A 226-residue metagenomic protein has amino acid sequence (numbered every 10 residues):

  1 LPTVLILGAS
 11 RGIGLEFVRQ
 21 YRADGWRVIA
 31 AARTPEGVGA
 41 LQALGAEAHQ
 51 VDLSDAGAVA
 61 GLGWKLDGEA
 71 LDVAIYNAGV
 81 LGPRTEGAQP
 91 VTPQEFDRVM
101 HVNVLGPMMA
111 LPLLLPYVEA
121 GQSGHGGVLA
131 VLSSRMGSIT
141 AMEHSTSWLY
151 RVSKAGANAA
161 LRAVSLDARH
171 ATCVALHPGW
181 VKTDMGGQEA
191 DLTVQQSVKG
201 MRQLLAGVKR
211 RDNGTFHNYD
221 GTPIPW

Functional and structural regions predicted by a protein language model:
L7, L71-G79, N103, V131 (+1 more regions): Rossmann-fold scaffold of SDR-type NAD(P)-dependent oxidoreductases
S10, G14-R22: N-terminal Rossmann NAD(P)H-binding glycine-rich loop of SDR-like oxidoreductase domains
Y21-G39: Conserved glycine-rich Rossmann-like NAD(P)H-binding loop of the short-chain dehydrogenase/reductase
A43-G57: Rossmann-fold cofactor-recognition segment
L53-E69: Conserved Rossmann-fold cofactor-binding substructure of NAD(P)-dependent oxidoreductases
A58, G106-L113: Conserved mid-core alpha-helix of short-chain dehydrogenase/reductase
V80-L81, G87-M100, V104-M109, E119-L166: Catalytic loop of short-chain dehydrogenase/reductase
A171, A175-P178, G187-W226: C-terminal helical subdomain
